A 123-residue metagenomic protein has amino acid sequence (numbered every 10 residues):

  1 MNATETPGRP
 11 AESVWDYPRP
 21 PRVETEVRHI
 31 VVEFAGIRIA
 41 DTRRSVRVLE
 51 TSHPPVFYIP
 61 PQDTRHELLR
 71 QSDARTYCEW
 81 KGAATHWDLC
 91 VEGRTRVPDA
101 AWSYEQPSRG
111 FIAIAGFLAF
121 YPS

Functional and structural regions predicted by a protein language model:
M1-S123: Terminal leader/tail segments of proteins
